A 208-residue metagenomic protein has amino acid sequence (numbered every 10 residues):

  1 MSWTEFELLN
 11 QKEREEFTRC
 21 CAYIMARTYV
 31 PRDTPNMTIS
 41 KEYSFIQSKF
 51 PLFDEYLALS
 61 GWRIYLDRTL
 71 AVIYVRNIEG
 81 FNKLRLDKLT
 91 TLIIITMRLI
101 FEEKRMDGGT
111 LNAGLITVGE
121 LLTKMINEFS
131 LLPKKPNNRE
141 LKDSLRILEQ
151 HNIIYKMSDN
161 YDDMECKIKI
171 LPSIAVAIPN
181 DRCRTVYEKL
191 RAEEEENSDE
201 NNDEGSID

Functional and structural regions predicted by a protein language model:
M1-G80: Eukaryotic partner-binding/assembly regions in large regulatory complexes
P31-S40, T110-I126: Short acidic, hydrophobic short linear motifs in intrinsically disordered regions
F45-F53, L132-Q150: Short amphipathic alpha-helical interaction segments
F45-S48, I64-D67, K104-D107, T117 (+1 more regions): DNA transaction DNA-binding modules
D54-G114: Short basic alpha-helical hairpin corresponding to helix-turn-helix/winged-helix-like nucleic-acid-binding
L59-L66, L145, E149-N160: A short, conserved structural fragment
V72-N77, Y155-D181: Accessory beta->alpha helical hairpin/"wing" motif in late/C-terminal subdomains of nucleic-acid enzymes
K169-D208: Short, amphipathic alpha-helical interaction segments positioned at domain boundaries
